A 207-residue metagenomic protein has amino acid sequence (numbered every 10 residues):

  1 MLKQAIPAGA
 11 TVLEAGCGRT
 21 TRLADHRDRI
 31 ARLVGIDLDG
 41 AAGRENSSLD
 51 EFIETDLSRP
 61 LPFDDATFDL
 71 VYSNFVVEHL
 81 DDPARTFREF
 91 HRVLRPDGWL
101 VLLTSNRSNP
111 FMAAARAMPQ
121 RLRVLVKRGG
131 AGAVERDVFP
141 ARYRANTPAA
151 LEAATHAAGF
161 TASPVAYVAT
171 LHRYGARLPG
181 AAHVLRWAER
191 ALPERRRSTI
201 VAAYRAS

Functional and structural regions predicted by a protein language model:
M1-G9, T21: Conserved alpha-helix/loop element of class I SAM-dependent methyltransferases that forms part of the SAM/SAH-binding
T11, D97-W99: Short glycine-centered segments of the SAM/dcSAM-binding site in methyltransferase folds
A15: Conserved beta-strand/loop positions that form the S-adenosyl-L-methionine
G18-R59: Class I SAM-dependent methyltransferase SAM/SAH-binding core
P60-D65: Short conserved loop adjoining the S-adenosyl-L-methionine
Y72: A conserved beta-strand element that flanks and buttresses the S-adenosyl-L-methionine
L80-D81, L94-R95: Helix-to-beta-strand junctions that scaffold the AdoMet/dcAdoMet cofactor pocket in Class I SAM-dependent enzymes
A84-E89, W99-A203: S-adenosyl-L-methionine-dependent methyltransferase catalytic module, highlighting the catalytic core
